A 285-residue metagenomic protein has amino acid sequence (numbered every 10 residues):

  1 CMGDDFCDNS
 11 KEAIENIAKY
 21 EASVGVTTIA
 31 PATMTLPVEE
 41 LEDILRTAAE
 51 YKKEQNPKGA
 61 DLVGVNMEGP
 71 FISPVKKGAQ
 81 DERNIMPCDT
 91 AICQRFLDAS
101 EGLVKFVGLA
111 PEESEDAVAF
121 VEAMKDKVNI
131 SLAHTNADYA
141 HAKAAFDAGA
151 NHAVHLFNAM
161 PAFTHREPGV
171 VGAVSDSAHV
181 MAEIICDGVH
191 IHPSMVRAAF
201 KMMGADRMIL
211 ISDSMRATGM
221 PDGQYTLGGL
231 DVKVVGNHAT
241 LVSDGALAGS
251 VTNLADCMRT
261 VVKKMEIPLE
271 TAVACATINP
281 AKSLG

Functional and structural regions predicted by a protein language model:
C1-K11: Di-metal (Zn2+ and/or Mg2+/Mn2+) metal-binding site signature of metallo-dependent hydrolases with the MBL/beta-CASP
M2, E15-I44, A60-S73, S100-E112 (+4 more regions): Divalent metal-dependent hydrolysis catalytic cores, especially in the metallo-beta-lactamase
S10-A13, I44-T47, D89-A91, H165-V171: Charged helix-capping and loop-helix junction motifs
K19-T28, S73-E101, K143-L156, E167-M181 (+1 more regions): Active-site gating loops and adjacent loop-to-helix segments of metal-dependent hydrolytic enzymes
Y20, V24, A48-K58, P74 (+12 more regions): Change "in soluble alpha/beta enzymes" to "in soluble alpha/beta proteins
L45-E68, K77-Y139: Metal-dependent enolase-superfamily TIM-barrel catalytic cores that perform enediolate-based chemistry
D98-M220: Active-site core of metal-dependent hydrolases
G169-I184, G188, F200-S212, T218-G285: His/Asp/Glu-enriched, well-ordered alpha-helical/loop segment that forms or immediately abuts the divalent-metal
